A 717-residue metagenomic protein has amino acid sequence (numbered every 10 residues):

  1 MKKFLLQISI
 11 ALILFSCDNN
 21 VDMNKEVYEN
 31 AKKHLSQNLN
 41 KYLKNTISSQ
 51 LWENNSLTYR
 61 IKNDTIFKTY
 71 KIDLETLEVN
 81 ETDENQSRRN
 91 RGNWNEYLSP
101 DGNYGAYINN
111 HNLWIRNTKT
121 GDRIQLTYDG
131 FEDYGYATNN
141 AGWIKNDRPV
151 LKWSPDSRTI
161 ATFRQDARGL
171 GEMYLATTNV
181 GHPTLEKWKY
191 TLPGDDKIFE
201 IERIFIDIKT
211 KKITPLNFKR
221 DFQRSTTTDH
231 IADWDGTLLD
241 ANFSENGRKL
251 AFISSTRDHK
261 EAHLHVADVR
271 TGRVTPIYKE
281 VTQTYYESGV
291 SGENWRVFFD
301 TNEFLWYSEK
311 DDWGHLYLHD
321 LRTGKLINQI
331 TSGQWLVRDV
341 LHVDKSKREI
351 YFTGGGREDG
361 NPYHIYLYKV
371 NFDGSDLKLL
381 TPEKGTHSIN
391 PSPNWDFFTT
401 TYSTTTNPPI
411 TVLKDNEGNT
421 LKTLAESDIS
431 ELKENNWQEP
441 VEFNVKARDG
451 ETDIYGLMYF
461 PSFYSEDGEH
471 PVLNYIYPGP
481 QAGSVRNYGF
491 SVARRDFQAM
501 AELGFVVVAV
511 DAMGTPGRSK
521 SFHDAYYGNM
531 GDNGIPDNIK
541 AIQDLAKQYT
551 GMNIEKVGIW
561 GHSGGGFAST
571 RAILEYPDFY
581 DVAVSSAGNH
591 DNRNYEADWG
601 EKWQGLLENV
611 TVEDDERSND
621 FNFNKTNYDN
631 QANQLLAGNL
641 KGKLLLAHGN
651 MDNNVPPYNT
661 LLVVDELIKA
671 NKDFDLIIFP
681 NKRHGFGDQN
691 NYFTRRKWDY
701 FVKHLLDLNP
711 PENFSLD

Functional and structural regions predicted by a protein language model:
A31-N38, N85-R89, I124-W143, I204-F205 (+5 more regions): Surface-exposed loop and turn segments in beta-propeller and other repeat-based domains that flank or scaffold
T46-Q50, N55-S56, R60-T69, E78-W94 (+16 more regions): Non-catalytic accessory segments flanking enzyme active sites
T58-D64, G102-N112, N117, P149-K152 (+14 more regions): Beta-strand C-termini and the immediately following turn/loop, strongest in propeller blades
L74-E75, T118-G121, I208-K211, V269-G272 (+3 more regions): Short loop/turn segments that connect beta-strands within beta-propeller blades
L77-V79, L126-P149, T162-Q223, N419-L432 (+1 more regions): Predominantly five- to eight-bladed beta-propeller fold
E132-Y134, N139-A141, T282-Q283, E426-E555 (+2 more regions): Cap/lid segment of the alpha/beta-hydrolase catalytic domain
Q165-L326, R338: Beta-propeller domains
Y475, A493-L503, A509-D717: Active-site-proximal cap/loop segments of hydrolase catalytic domains
